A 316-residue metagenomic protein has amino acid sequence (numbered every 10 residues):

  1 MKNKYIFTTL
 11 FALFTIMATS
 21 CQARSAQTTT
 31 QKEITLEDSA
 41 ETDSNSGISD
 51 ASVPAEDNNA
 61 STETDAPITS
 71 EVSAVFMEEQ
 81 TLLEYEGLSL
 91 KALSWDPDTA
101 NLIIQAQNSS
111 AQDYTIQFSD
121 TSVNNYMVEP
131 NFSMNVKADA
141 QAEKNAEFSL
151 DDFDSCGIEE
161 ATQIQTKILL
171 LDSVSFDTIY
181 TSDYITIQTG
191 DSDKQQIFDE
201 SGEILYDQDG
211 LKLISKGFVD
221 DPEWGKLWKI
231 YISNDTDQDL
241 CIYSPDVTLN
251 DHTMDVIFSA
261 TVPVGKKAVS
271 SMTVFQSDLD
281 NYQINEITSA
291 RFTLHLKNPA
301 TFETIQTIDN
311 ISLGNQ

Functional and structural regions predicted by a protein language model:
M1-Y5: Positively charged n-region of N-terminal signal peptides that target proteins for export
M17-S20: C-terminal motif of bacterial Sec signal peptides marking the signal peptidase cleavage site
Q22-S89, I197-Y206: N-terminal, intrinsically disordered, polar/charged segments of Gram-positive cell-envelope systems that serve as
A66-A92, F176-V219, T304-Q316: Transition segment at domain starts
P97-I103, E223-K229, I308: Short, solvent-exposed loop/turn segments enriched in Ser/Thr/Gly
Q105-A111, Y231-T236: Asparagine-centered strand-capping/turn motif at beta-strand->loop junctions
Q112-D120, Q238-D246: Short, hydrophobic/aromatic beta-strand segments
V128-T181, I185, H252-F302: Short, solvent-exposed, Trp/other aromatic-anchored flexible loops in extracytoplasmic proteins
